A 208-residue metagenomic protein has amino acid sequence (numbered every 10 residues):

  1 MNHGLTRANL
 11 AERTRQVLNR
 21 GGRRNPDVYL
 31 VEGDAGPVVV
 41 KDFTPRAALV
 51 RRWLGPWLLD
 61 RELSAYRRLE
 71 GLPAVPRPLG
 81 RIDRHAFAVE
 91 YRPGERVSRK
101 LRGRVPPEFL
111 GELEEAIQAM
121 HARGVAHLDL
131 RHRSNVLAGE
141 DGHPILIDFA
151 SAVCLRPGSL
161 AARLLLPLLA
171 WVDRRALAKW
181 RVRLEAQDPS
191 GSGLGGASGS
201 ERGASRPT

Functional and structural regions predicted by a protein language model:
M1-N19: Juxta-kinase regulatory segment immediately upstream of eukaryotic protein kinase catalytic domains
R13-R67: ATP-binding glycine-rich loop module of kinase domains
L30-V31, D42, G80, Y91-P93 (+1 more regions): Conserved hydrophobic "DFG−1" position in protein kinase catalytic cores
G55-L59, A65-E112: Conserved structural core of kinase catalytic domains
E115-A119: Conserved hydrophobic core/spine positions of the Hanks-type protein kinase catalytic domain
A122-A138: Catalytic-loop of the protein kinase fold
G139-T208: C-lobe/activation-segment region of protein kinase-like
